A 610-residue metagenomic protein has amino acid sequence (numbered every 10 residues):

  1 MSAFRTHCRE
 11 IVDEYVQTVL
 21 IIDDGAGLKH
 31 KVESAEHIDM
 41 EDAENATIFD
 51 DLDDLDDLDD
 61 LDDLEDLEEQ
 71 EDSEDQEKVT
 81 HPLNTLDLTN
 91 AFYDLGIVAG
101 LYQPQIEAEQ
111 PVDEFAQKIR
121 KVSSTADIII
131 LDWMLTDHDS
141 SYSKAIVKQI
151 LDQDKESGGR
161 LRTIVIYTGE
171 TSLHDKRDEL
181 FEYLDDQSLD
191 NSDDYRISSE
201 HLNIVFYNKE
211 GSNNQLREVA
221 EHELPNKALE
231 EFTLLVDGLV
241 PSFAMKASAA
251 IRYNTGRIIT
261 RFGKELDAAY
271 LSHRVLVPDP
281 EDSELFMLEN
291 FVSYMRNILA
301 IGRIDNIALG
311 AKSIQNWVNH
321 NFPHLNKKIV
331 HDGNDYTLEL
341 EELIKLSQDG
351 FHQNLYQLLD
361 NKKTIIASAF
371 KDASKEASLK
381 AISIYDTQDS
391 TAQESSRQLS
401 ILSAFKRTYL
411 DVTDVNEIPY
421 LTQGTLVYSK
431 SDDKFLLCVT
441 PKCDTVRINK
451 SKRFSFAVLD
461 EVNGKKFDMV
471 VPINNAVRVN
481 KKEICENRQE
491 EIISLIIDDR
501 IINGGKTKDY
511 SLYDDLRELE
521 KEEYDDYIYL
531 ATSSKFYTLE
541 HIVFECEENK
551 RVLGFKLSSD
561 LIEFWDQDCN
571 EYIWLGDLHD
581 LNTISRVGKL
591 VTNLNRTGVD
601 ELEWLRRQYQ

Functional and structural regions predicted by a protein language model:
M1-S347, F435, C443-Q610: Extended charged low-complexity segments that act as oligomerization/scaffolding linkers
H331-S403: Charged, compositionally biased non-catalytic regions
L379-K434, C438-T440: Short N-terminal edge-element motif at the start of the domain
